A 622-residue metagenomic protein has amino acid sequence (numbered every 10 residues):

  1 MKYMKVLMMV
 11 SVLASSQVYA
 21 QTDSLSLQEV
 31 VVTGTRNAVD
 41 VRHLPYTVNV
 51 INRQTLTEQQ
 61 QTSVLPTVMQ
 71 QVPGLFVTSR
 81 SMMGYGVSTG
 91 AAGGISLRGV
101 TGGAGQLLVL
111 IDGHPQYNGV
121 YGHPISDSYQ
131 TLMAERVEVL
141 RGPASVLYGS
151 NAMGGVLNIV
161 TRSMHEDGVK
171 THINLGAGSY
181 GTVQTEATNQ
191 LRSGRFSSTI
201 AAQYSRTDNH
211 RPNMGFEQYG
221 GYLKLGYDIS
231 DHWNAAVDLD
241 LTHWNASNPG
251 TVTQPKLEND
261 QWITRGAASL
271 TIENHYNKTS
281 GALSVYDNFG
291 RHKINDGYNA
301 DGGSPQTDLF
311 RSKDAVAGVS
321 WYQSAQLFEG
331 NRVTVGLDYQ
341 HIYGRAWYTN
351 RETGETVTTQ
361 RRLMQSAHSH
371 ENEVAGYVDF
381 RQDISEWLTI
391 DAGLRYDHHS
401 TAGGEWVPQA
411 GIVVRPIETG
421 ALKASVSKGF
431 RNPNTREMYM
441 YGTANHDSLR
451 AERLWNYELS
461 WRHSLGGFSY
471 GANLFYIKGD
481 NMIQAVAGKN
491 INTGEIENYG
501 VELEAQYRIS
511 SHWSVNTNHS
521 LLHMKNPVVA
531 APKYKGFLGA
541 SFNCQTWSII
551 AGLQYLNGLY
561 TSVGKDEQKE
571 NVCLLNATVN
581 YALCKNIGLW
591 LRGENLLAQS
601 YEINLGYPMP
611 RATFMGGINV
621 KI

Functional and structural regions predicted by a protein language model:
Q21-T57, L65: Short, acidic, small-residue-rich periplasmic hinge/interaction motif at the N-terminus of Gram-negative outer-membrane
P66-H114: Extracytoplasmic beta-strand/coil segments of soluble accessory domains associated with Gram-negative outer-membrane
H114-R141: Short acidic/polar hinge/loop motifs at secondary-structure boundaries that mediate gating or recognition
A144, V156, V160-L191, A202 (+1 more regions): Short strand-turn segments of transmembrane beta-barrel domains in outer membranes, especially the first one or two
R195-T199, H232-V237, N277-A282, R291-H292 (+7 more regions): Repeated loop/turn-to-beta-strand initiation elements of outer-membrane beta-barrel proteins
T207-M214, Q218, H232-V316: Flexible loop and strand-edge segments within Gram-negative outer membrane beta-barrel domains
V252-H275, S312, S369, T419-A421 (+5 more regions): Outer-membrane beta-barrel signature, preferentially recognizing the C-terminal barrel domain of Gram-negative
D383-E386, F475-K478, N492-S562, A582-L589 (+1 more regions): Gram-negative outer-membrane beta-barrel transporters
